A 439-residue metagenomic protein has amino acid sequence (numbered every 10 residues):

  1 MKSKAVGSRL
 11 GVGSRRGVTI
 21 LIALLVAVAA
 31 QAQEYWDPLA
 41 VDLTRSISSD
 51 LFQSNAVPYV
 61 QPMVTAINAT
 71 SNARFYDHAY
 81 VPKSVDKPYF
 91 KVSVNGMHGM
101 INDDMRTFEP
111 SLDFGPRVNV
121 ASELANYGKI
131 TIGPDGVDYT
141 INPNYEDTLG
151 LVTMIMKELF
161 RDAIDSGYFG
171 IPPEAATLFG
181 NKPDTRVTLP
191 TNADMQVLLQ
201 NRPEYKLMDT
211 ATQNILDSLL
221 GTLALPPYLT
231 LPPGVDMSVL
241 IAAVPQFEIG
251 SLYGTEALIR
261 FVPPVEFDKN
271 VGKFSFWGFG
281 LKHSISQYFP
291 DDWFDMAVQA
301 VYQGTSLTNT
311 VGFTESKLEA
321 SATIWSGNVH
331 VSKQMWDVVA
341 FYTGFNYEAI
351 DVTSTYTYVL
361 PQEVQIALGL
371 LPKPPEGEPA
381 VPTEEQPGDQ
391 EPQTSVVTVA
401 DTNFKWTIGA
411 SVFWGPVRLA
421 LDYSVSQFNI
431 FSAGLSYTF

Functional and structural regions predicted by a protein language model:
V18-A27: Bacterial N-terminal signal peptides
Q33-P245, G250, G304-E315, V352-V396: A subset of solvent-exposed loop/turn segments in beta-rich extracellular surface proteins, enriched in glycine
E34, A79-P88, D103, G254 (+3 more regions): Short loop/turn motifs that connect adjacent beta-strands in outer-membrane beta-barrel proteins
V81, V92, P245-S251, F279-I285 (+5 more regions): Residues on the lipid-exposed face of transmembrane beta-strands in outer-membrane beta-barrel proteins
D86-P88, S238-A243, G272-F279, E319-W325 (+3 more regions): Residues that define the transmembrane beta-barrel architecture of outer-membrane proteins
G96-M100, F261-V265, I285, A300-S306 (+4 more regions): Transmembrane beta-strands of outer-membrane beta-barrel pores
G254-A257, Y288-D291, V338-F341, P416-L421 (+1 more regions): Repeated loop/turn-to-beta-strand initiation elements of outer-membrane beta-barrel proteins
D295-V338, Y342, E348-S354: Outer-membrane beta-barrel translocator/channel fold
